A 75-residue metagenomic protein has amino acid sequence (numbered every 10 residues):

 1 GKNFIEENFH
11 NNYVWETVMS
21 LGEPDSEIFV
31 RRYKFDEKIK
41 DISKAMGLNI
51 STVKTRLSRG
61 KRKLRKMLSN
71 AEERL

Functional and structural regions predicted by a protein language model:
G1-M19: Acidic, proline/glycine-rich intrinsically disordered inter-domain spacer in sigma factors
M19, Y33, R65: Short, locally clustered residues in the helix-turn-helix/winged-helix DNA-binding domain
P24-D25: The N-cap/first-turn positions of alpha helices within or immediately adjacent to helix-turn-helix DNA-binding domains
I28-R32: A short pre-motif secondary-structure segment
D36-E37: Residue-level signal for the short linker/turn that defines the boundary of a DNA-recognition helix
K40, M46-N70: DNA-recognition helix of helix-turn-helix
R74-L75: Intrinsically disordered, low-complexity basic tails/linkers immediately adjacent to helix-turn-helix/homeobox/MYB/SANT
